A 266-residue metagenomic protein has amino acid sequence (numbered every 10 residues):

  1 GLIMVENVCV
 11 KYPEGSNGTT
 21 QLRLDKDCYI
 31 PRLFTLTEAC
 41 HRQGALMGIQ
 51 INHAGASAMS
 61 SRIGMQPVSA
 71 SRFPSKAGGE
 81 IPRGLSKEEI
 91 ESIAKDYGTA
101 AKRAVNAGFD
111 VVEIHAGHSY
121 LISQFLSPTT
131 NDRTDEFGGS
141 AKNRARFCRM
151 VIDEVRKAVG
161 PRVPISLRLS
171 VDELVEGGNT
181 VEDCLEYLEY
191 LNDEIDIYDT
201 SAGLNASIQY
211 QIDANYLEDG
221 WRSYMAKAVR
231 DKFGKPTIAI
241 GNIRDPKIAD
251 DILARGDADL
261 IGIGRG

Functional and structural regions predicted by a protein language model:
G1-G266: Flavin-dependent oxidoreductase catalytic cores
